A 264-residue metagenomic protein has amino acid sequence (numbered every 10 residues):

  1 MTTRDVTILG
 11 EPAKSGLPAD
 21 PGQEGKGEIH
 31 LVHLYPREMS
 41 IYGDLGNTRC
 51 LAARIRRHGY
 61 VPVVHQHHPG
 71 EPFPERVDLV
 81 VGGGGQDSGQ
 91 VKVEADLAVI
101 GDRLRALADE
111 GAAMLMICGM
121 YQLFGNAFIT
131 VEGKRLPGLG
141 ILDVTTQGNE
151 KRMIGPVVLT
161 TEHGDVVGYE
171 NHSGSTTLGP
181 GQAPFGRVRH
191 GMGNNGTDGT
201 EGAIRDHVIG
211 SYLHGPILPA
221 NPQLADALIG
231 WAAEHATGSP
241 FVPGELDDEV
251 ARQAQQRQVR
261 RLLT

Functional and structural regions predicted by a protein language model:
M1-D109, P219-T264: N-terminal beta1-alpha1 cap of cysteine-dependent amidohydrolase-like domains
G27-I29, H163-V166, I204-I209: Beta-strand-turn-beta hairpins that frame and shape the catalytic cleft of phosphate-ester-processing enzymes
H33, V64, I141, G168-E170 (+1 more regions): Conserved beta-strand scaffold positions in the cores of enzyme catalytic domains, especially in NTP/NDP-utilizing
Y35-R37, S173-S175, G215-I217: Glycine-rich beta-alpha junction loops
L79-G83, L115, Y212: Structural motif
D87-H163: Cysteine-nucleophile active-site neighborhood
V131-E201: Pocket-forming structural segment of enzyme catalytic cores
N195-A233: A glycine-centered loop/beta-turn motif at secondary-structure junctions
